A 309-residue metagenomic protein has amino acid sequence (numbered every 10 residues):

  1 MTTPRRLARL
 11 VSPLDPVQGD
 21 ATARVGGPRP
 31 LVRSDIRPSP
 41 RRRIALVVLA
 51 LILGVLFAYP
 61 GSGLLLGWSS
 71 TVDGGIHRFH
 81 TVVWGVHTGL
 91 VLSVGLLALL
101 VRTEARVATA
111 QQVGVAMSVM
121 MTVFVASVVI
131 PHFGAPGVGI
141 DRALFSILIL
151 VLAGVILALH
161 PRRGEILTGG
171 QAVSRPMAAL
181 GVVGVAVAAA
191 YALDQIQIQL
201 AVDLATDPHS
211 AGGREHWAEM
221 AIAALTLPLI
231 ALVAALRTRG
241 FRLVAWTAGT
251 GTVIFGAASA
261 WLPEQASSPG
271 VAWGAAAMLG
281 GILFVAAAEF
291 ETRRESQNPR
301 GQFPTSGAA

Functional and structural regions predicted by a protein language model:
R6-R41, P161-P176, N298-P304: Membrane-interfacial, low-structure loops and terminal tails that flank and connect transmembrane helices in multi-pass
L31-P40, L99-T109, G164-G170, D203 (+2 more regions): Juxtamembrane membrane-water interface segments of multi-pass membrane proteins, especially cytoplasmic-side
R37-G54, V107-V119, H160-A189, R239-G251: Cytoplasm-facing juxtamembrane segments at the starts of transmembrane helices in multi-pass membrane proteins
S39-A105: An N-terminus-focused feature that recognizes amino-terminal "leader" regions
A50-Y59, H80-L96, A110-V125, R142-G154 (+3 more regions): Mid-membrane cores of alpha-helical transmembrane segments in multi-pass membrane proteins, especially transporters
A58-T88, V125-F145, Y191-A221, A257-A277: Membrane interfacial helix motifs at helix-loop boundaries and amphipathic/re-entrant anchors
F133-A235: Generic multipass alpha-helical transmembrane bundles of integral membrane proteins
M220-G307: C-terminal transmembrane-bundle signature of multipass membrane proteins, characterized by strong activation on
